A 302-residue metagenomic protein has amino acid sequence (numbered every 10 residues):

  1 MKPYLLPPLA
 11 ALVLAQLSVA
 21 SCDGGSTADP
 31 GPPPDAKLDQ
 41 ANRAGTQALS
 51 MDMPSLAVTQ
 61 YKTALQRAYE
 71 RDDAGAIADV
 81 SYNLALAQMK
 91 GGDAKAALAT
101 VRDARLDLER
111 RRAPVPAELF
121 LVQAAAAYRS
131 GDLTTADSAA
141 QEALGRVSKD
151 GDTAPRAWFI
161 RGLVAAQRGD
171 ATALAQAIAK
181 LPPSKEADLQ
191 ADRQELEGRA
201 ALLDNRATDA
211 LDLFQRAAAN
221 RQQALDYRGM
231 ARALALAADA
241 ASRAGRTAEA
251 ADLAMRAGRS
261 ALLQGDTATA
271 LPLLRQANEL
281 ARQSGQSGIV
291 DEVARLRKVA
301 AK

Functional and structural regions predicted by a protein language model:
V13-L14, S18-D79, N83: N-terminal leader/linker segments that initiate helical-solenoid repeat arrays
P30-P32, E70-D73, E109-A113, V147-G151 (+5 more regions): Short coil/turn linkers that connect adjacent helices within long alpha-helical scaffolds, especially alpha-solenoid
D39, D79, E118, R156-F159 (+5 more regions): Residue register of alpha-helical TPR repeats
R43, A76, N83, V122 (+9 more regions): "A position-specific structural signal for the A-helix of alpha-solenoid helical repeats
T63-R67, R102-E109, Q141-R146, I178-E186 (+6 more regions): Amphipathic alpha-helical segments of tetratricopeptide repeats
